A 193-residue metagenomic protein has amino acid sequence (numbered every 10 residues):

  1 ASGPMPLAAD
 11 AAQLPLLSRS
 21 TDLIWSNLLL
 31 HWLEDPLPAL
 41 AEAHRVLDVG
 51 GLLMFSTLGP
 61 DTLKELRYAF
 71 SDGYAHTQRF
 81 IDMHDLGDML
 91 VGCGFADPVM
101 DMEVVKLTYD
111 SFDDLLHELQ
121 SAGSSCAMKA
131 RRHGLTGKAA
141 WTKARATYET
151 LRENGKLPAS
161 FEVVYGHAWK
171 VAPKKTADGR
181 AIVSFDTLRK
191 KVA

Functional and structural regions predicted by a protein language model:
A1-Q13: Adenosine-cofactor binding site in Rossmann-like domains, unifying the SAM/SAH pocket of S-adenosylmethionine-dependent
L7, W25, M54: Conserved Rossmann-like nucleotide-binding pocket used by diverse enzymes that bind dinucleotide cofactors
A12-I24: A short acidic, Gly/Pro-enriched loop at the edge of an enzyme's catalytic core that lines a small-molecule cofactor
A12-L14, A39, L86: Hydrophobic alpha-helical packing elements
D22-L37, T57: A short SAM/SAH-binding and catalytic strip from SAM-dependent methyltransferases
L37-L52: A short glycine-rich, Lys/Arg-flanked "PGG" loop and its adjoining helix->strand segment in the class I
L52-D114, S121-L135: Conserved catalytic/acceptor-binding region of the Class I
D113-A193: C-terminal lobe and adjacent flexible extensions of AdoMet/dcAdoMet transferase-like proteins
